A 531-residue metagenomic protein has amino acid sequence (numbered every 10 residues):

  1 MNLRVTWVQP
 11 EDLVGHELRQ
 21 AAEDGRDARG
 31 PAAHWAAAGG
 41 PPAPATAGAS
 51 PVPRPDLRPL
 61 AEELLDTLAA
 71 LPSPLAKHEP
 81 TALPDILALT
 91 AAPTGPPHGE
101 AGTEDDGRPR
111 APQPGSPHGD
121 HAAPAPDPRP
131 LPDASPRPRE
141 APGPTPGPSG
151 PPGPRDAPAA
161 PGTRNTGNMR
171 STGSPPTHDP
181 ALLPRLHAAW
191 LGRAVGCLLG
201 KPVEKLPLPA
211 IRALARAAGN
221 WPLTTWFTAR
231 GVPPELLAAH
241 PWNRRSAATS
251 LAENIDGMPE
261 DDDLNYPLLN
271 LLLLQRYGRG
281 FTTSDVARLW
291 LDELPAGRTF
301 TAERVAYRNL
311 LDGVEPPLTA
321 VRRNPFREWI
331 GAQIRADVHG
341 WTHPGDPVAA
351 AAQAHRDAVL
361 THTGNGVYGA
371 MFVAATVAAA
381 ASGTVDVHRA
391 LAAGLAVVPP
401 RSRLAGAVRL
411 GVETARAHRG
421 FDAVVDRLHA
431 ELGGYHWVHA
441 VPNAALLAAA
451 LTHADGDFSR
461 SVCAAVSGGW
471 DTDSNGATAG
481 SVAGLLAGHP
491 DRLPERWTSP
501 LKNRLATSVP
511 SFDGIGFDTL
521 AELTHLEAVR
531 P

Functional and structural regions predicted by a protein language model:
M1-E79, L87-P93: Long, charge-dense tracts
P72-H78, L183-H187, L191, V195 (+9 more regions): Mature, well-folded catalytic/scaffold domains that follow N-terminal targeting or propeptide regions
L89, T94-H98, G173-D179, E303-A350 (+2 more regions): Accessory "access/gating" subregions that flank catalytic or transport cores
A91-H178: Intrinsically disordered, low-complexity terminal tails and inter-domain linkers enriched for S/T/G/P/D/E
P96-E100, T172-L191, V195, L199-D262: An N-terminal structural lobe/cap that precedes and organizes the functional/catalytic core across diverse proteins
V195-K201, K205-L223, H362-N365, M371-A379 (+1 more regions): Catalytic phosphate/nucleotide-handling subdomain of diverse soluble enzymes
H240-P259, F421, G516-P531: C-terminal domain-closing interface element
A247-V286, W290-T299: Aromatic-rich carbohydrate-recognition surfaces in CAZymes
